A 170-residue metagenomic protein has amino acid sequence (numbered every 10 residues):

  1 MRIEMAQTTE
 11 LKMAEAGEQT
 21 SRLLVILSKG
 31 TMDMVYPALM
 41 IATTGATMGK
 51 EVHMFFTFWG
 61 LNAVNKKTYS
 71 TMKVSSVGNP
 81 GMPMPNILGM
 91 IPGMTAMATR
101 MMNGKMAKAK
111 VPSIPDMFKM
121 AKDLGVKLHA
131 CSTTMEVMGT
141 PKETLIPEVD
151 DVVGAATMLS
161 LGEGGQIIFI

Functional and structural regions predicted by a protein language model:
R2-M34, M40-T43: N-terminal glycine-/serine-/threonine-rich phosphate-binding loop
V25-V35, V64, K105-A109: Short, glycine-rich nucleotide/cofactor-binding loops
Y36-G49, M54: Histidine-anchored nucleotide/phosphate-binding helix
V52-F58, H129-S132: Short internal beta-strands
V64-V74: Glycine-rich loop at the start of a catalytic domain that most often binds anionic cofactors/ligands
M72-S113: A glycine-rich helix N-cap at a beta->alpha junction
M97-A156, S160: A charged, amphipathic interaction segment
I167-I170: Short hydrophobic/aromatic patches at helix-to-coil boundaries
